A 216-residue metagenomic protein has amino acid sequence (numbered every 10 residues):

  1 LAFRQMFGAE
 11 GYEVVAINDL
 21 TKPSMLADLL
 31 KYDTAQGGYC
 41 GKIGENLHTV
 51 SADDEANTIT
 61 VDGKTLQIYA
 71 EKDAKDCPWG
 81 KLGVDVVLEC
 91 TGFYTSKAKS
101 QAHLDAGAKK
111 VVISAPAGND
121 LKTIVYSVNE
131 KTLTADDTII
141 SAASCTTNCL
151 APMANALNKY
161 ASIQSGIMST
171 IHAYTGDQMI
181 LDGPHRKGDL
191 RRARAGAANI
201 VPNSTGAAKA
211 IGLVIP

Functional and structural regions predicted by a protein language model:
L1-I180, P184-R191: N-terminal Rossmann-like NAD(P) cofactor-binding subdomain of oxidoreductases, focused on the glycine-rich
D177-P216: Charged docking surfaces used in two-component/phosphorelay signaling
